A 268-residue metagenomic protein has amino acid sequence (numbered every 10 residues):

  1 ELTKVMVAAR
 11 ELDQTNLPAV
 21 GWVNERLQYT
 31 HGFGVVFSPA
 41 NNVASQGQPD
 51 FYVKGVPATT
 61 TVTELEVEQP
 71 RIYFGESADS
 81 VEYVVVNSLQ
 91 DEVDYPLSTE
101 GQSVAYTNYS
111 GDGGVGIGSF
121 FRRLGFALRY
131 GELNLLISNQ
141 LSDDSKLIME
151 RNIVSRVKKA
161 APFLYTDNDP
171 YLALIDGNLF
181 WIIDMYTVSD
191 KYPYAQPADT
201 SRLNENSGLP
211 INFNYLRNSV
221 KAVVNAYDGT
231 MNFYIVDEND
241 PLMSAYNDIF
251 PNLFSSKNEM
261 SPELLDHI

Functional and structural regions predicted by a protein language model:
E1-I268: Soluble extracytoplasmic regions of secretory-pathway and membrane proteins
